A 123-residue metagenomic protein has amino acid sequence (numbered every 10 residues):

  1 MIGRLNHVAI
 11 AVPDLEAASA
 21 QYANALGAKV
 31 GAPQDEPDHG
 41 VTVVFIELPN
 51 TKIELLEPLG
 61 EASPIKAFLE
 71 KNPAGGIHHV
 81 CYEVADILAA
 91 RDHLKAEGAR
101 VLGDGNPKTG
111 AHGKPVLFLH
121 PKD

Functional and structural regions predicted by a protein language model:
M1-S19, G75-V84: N-terminal beta-strand motif that seeds the catalytic metal site of vicinal oxygen chelate
A17, D35-H39: Short glycine/proline-centered loop/turn elements that form peptide/ligand docking sites
A18-A23, L94: Conserved active-site tyrosine of GNAT-family acetyltransferases
N24-V30, G98-V101: Conserved acetyl-CoA-binding loop of GNAT-fold acetyltransferases
G31-A32, A62-A67, G103: A short, acidic/glycine-rich surface segment
Q34, V44-E47, I53-E54, Y82 (+1 more regions): Vicinal oxygen chelate
L55-V80: Helix-adjacent hinge/juxtasegments
